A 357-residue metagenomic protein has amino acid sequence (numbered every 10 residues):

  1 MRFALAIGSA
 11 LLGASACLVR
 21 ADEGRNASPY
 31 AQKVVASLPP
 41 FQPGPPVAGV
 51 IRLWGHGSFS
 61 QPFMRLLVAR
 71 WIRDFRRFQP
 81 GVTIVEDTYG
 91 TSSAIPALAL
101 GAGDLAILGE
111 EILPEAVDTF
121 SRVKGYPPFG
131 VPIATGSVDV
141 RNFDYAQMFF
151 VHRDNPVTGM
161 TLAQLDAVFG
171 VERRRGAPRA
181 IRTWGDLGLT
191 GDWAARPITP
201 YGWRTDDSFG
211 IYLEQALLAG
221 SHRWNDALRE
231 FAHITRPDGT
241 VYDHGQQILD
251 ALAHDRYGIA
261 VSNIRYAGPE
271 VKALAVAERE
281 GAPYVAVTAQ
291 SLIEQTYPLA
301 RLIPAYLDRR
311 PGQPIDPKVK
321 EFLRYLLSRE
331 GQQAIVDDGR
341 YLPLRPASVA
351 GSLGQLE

Functional and structural regions predicted by a protein language model:
A4-S15: Bacterial N-terminal signal peptides
C17-R20: Sec/Tat signal peptide C-region and signal peptidase I cleavage site
D22-E357: Flexible loop/hinge segments at secondary-structure junctions
